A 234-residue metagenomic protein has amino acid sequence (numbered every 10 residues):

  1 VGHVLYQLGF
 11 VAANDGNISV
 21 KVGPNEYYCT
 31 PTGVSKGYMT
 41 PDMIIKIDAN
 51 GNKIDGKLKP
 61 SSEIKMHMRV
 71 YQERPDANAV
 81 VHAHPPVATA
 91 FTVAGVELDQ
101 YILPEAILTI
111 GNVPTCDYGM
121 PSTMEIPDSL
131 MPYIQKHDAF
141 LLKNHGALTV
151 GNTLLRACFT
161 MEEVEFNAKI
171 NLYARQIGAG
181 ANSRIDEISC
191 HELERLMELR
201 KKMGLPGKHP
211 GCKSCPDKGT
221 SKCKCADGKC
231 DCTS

Functional and structural regions predicted by a protein language model:
V1-S234: Glycine-rich flexible loops
